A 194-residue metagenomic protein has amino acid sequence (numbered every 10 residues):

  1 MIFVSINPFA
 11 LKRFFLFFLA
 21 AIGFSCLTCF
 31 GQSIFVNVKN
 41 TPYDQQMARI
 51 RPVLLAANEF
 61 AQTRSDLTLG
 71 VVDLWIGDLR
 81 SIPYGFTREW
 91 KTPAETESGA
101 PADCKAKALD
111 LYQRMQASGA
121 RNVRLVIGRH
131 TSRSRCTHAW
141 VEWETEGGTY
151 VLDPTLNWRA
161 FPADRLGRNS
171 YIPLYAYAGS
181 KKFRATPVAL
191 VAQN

Functional and structural regions predicted by a protein language model:
M1-L11: N-terminal secretory signal peptides that target proteins for export/translocation
K12-R13, K107: Basic side chains
F14-F15, V126: Small/flexible residues
L16-C26: Bacterial N-terminal signal peptides
T28-N194: A structural boundary/capping signal
